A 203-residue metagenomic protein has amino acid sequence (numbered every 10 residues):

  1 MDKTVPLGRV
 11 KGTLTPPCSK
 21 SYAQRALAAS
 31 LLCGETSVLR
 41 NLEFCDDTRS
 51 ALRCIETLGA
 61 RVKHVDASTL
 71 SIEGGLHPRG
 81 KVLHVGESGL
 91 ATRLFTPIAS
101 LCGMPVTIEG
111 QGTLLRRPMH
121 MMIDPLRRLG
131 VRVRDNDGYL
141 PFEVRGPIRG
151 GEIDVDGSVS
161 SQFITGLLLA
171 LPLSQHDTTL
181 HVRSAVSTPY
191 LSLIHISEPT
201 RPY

Functional and structural regions predicted by a protein language model:
M1-T15, L52-H84, V131-G157, L173: Self-splicing inteins and homing endonuclease
L14, K20-A23, L90-T96, G151-V155 (+1 more regions): Intrinsic, low-complexity N-terminal interaction/targeting segments
T15-R49, E56-S71, R93: N-terminal glycine-rich anion-binding loops that anchor highly charged ligand groups
V38-L42, E109, D177-R183: Short acidic, hydrophobic short linear motifs in intrinsically disordered regions
V82-H84, A91-D154: Hydrophobic alpha-helical hairpins/lids featuring a short glycine-rich hinge
G150-R183, S187, L191-L193: Phosphate/diphosphate-binding glycine-rich loops and adjacent basic-rich segments that engage nucleotide
I194-H195, P199-Y203: Single conserved hydrophobic/aromatic residue that forms the stacking wall/gate of nucleotide- or nucleobase-binding
